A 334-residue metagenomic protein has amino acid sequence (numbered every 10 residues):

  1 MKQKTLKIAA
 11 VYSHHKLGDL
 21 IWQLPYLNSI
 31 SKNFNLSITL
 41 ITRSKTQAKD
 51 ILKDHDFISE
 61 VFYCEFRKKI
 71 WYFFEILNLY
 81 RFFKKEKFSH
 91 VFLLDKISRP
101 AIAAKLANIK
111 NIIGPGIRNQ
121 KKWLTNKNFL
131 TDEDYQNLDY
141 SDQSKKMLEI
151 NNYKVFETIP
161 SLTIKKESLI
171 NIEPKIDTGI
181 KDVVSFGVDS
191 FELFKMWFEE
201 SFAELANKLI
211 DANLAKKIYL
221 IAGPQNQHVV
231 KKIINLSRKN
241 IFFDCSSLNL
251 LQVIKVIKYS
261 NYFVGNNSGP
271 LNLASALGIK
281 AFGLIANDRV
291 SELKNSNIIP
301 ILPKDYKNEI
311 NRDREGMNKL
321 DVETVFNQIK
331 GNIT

Functional and structural regions predicted by a protein language model:
K2-L20, F186-G187: Nucleotide-activated donor-dependent transferases that construct or modify glycoconjugates
V11, E167-V229, N287: Active-site donor-nucleotide binding/catalytic segment of nucleotide-sugar enzymes
Y12-L24, A48, L93, F191-F198: A short, glycine/small-residue-rich beta-strand->loop->alpha-helix junction that serves as a flexible
S37-Y72, I298-D305: Conserved nucleotide-sugar phosphate-binding/catalytic loop shared by glycosyltransferases and other
D54, G114-K122, F129-L130, N272-T334: Nucleotide-sugar donor-binding patch of glycosyltransferase catalytic domains
R67-F88, I102, L106: An amphipathic, basic-hydrophobic alpha-helix
F74, S201-A286: Donor-binding and catalytic core of enzymes assembling or modifying cell-surface/extracellular glycoconjugates
P115-K195, E199: Mid-sequence helix-capping/hinge segment at a functional interface
